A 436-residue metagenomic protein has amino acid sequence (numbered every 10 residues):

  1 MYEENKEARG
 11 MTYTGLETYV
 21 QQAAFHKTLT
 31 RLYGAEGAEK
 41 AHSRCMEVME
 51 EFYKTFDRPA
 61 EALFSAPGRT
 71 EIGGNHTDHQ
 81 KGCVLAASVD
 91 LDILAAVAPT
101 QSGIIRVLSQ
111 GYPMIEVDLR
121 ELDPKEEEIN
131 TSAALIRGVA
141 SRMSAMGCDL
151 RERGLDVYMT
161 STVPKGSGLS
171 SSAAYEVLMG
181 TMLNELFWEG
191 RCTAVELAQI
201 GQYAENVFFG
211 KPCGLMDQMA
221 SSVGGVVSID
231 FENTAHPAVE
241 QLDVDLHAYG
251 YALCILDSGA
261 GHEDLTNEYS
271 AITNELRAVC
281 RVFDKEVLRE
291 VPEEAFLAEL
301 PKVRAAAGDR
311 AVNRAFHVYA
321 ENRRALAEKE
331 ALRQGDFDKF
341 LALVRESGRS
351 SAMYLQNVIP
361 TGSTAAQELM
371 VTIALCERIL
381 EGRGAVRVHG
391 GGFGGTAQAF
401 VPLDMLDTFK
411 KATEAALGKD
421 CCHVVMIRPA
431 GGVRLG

Functional and structural regions predicted by a protein language model:
Y2-R69, L94, A98-I129, A145 (+2 more regions): C-terminal nucleotide
A66-T70, G74-K81, T160-L178, G382-F400: Glycine/serine-rich anion-binding loops at beta->alpha junctions that coordinate negatively charged ligand groups
C83-Q101, V223: Structural signature of FAD isoalloxazine-binding scaffolds in flavoprotein oxidoreductases
S88-D90, L169-E189, V401: DPxDG-like acidic metal-binding loop motif
R106-L108, E152-S161, R191-Y203, L341-E346 (+1 more regions): Beta-strand segments within the central parallel beta-sheet cores of soluble alpha/beta enzyme folds
A140-P164: Glycine- and acidic-rich phosphate- and metal-coordinating loops
M146-G154, L183-L197, L403-A416: Phosphate-handling active-site elements
E189-A238, S347, I373-C376, V386-H389: Alpha/beta catalytic cores of group-transfer enzymes, especially the acyltransferase/condensing modules of polyketide
